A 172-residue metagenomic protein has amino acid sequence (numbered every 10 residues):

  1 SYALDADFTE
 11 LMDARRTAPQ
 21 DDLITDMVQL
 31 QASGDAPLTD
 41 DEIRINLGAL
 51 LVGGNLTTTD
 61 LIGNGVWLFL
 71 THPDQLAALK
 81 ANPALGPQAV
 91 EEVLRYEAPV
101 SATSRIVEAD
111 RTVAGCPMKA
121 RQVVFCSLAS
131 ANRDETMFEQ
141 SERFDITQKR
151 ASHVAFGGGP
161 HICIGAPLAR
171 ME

Functional and structural regions predicted by a protein language model:
S1-E172: Cytochrome P450
